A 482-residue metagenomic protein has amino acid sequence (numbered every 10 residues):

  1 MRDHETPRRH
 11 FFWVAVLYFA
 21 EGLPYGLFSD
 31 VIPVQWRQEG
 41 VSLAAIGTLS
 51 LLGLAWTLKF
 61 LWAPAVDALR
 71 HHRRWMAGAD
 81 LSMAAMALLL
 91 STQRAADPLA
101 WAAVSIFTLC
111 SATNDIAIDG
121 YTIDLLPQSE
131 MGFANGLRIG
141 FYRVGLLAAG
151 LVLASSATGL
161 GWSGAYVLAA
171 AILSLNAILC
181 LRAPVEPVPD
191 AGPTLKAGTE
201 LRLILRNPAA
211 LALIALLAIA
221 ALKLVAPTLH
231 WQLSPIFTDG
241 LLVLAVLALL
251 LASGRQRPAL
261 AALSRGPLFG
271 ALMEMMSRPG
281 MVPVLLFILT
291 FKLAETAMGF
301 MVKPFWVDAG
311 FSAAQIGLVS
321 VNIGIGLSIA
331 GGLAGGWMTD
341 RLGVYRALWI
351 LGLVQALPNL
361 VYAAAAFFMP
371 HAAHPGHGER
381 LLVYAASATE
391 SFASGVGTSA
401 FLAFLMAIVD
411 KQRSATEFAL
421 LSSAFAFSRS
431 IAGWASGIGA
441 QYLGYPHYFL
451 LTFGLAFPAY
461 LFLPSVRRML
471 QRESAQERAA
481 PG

Functional and structural regions predicted by a protein language model:
M1-R8, V188-L224, D239-P283: Juxtamembrane intracellular "pre-TM" segments in multi-pass secondary transporters
R2-W56, K223, V282-F287, F291 (+2 more regions): Helix-loop boundary and gating motifs at the non-cytosolic
F19, M86, D97-N114, A373-L402: Hydrophobic core of transmembrane alpha-helices in multi-pass small-molecule transporters, especially MFS/SLC-type
L43, Q128-L137, A313-Q315, K411-L421: Loop-to-transmembrane helix entry/capping segments in MFS-fold secondary transporters and related SLC/MFSD carriers
T57-H71, A157, A330-W349, A440-Q441: Helix-to-loop junctions at the C-terminal end of transmembrane segments in multipass secondary transporters
A77, L81-A95, L353-G376, P464: C-terminal ends and interior cores of transmembrane alpha-helices in multi-pass membrane transporters/permeases
A84, G164-R182, P235-L247, F449-S465: Symmetry-related core transmembrane helices of the 12-TM Major Facilitator Superfamily/SLC fold
G132-L151, A157, S422-G433: Glycine-rich segments within core transmembrane alpha-helices of 12-TM secondary carriers
